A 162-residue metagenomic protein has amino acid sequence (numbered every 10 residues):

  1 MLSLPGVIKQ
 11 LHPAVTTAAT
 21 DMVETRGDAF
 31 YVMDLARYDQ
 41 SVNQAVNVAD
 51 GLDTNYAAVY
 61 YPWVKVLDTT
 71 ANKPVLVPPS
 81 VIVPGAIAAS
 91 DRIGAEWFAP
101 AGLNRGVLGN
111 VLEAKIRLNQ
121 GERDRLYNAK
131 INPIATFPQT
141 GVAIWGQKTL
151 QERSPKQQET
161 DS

Functional and structural regions predicted by a protein language model:
M1-S162: A glycine- and small-residue-enriched flexible loop/hinge signal that marks low-structured segments
